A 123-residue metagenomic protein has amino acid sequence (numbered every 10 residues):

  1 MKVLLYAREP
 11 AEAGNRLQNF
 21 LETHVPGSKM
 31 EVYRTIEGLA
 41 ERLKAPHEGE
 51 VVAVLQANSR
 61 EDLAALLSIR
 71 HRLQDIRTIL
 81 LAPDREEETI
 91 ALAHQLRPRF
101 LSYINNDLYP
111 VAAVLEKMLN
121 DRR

Functional and structural regions predicted by a protein language model:
M1-L21, A53-V54: Conserved acidic segment of CheY-like receiver
G14, L39-R72: Conserved phosphotransfer microenvironments
G27-I36: Short hydrophobic/Thr-rich beta-strand motif most characteristic of the beta2 strand and flanking loop of CheY-like
D75-E87: A short, hydrophobic beta-strand element within the central beta-sheet of small alpha/beta folds
I79-L80, F100-I104: Short hydrophobic alpha-helical runs that function as membrane-insertion/retention elements
R85-L101: Alpha4 helix (beta4-alpha4-beta5 surface) of REC/receiver domains from two-component response regulators
N106-L115: C-terminal output helix
E116-R123: The C-terminal output helix
